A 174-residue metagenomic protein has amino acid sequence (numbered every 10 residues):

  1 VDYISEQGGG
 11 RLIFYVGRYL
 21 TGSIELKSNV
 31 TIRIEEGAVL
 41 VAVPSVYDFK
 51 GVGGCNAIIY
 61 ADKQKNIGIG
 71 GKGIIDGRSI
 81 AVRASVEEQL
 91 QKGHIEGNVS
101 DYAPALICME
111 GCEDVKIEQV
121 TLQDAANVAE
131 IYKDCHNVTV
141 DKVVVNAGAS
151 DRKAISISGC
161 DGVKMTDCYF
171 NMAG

Functional and structural regions predicted by a protein language model:
V1-G174: Extracellular/periplasmic carbohydrate-active domains that bind, remodel, or depolymerize complex polysaccharides
